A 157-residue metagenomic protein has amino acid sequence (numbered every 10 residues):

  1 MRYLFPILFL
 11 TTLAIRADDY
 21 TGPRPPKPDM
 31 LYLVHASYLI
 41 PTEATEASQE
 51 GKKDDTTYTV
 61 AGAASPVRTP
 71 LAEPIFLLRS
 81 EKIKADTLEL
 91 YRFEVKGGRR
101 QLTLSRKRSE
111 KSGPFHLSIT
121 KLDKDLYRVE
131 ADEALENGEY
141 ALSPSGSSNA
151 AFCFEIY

Functional and structural regions predicted by a protein language model:
Y3-L13: Sec-dependent N-terminal signal peptides
L8, A141-S143: Alpha-helix C-terminal capping segments
D18-L102, G146-Y157: Primarily secretory-pathway and cell-envelope proteins
P74, F115-H116, D125, A150: Residue-level marker for the onset of beta-strands and adjacent loop->beta junctions in well-ordered domains
G98, S109-K111, N137-E139, A150-A151: A short local loop/turn or secondary-structure capping micro-motif enriched for an aromatic residue
L102-K124: Extended, solvent-exposed segments with strong compositional bias
S118, R128-E130, C153-E155: Generic structural detector for well-ordered beta-strands
D125, A131-A141: A glycine-anchored, Pro-Gly-centered beta-turn/N-cap motif
